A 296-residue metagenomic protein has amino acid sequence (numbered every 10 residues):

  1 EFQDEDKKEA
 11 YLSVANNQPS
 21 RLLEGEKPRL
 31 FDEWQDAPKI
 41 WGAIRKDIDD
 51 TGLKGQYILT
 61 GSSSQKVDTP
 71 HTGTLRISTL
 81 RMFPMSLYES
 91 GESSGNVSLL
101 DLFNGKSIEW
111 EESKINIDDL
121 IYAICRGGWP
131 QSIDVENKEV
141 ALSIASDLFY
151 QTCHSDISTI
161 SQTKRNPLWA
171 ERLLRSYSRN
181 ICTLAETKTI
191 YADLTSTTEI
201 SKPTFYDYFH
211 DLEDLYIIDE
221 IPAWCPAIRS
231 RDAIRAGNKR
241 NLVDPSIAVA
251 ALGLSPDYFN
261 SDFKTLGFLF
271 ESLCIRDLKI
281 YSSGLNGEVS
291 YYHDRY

Functional and structural regions predicted by a protein language model:
E1-P28: Short glycine-rich substrate-engagement loop in P-loop NTPases that contacts/grips substrate
D6-K8, D36-P38, K66-V67: Catalytic P-loop NTPase motifs of RecA-like helicase/translocase cores
P19-E24, D47-K54, T72-L75: Conserved catalytic network of the ASCE P-loop NTPase/AAA+ motor domain
L23-I40: Conserved P-loop NTPase "ATPase switch" module shared by AAA+ and STAND
L30-F31, G55-S62, R81: Structural recognition of the conserved hydrophobic beta-strand(s) that form the central parallel beta-sheet of P-loop
Q35-I58: Conserved Walker B catalytic segment
S62, D68-R179, T183: Interdomain motor-coupling "hinge/lid" segment immediately C-terminal to the ATP-binding subdomain of NTP-driven enzymes
K138-Y296: Accessory nucleic acid-recognition modules appended to NTPase machines
